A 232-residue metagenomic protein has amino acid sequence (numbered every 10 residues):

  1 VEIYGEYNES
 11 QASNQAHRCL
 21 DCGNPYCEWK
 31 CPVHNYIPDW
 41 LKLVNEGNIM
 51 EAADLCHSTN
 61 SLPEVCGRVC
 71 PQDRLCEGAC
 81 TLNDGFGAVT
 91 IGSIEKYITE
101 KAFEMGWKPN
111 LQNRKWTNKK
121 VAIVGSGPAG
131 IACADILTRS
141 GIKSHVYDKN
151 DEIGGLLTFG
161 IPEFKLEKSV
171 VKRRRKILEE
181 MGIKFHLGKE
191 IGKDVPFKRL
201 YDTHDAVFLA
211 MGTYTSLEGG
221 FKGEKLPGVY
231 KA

Functional and structural regions predicted by a protein language model:
V1-G5, H34-E46, L55-H57, D84 (+4 more regions): Beta1-alpha1 glycine-rich phosphate/pyrophosphate-binding loop at the start of Rossmann-like nucleotide-binding domains
E2-Y26, E51-Q72, W107-V124, T158-F159 (+1 more regions): Ferredoxin-like iron-sulfur electron-transfer modules
Y4-Y7, Y26, Y36, Y97 (+4 more regions): Sequence-level detector for tyrosine residue identity
S10, N14, D54, K172 (+2 more regions): Replace "anionic and nucleotidyl ligands
Q11, N48, S93, D148 (+1 more regions): Ca2+-coordinating acidic residues in Ca2+-binding motifs
S13-V44, A53-I91, G130-A132: Cysteine-centered iron-sulfur cluster-binding motifs in ferredoxin-type domains/subunits of redox enzymes
W40, E64-R68, R74-V124, R139-S140 (+1 more regions): FAD-binding core/adjacent interface of flavoenzyme oxidoreductases
